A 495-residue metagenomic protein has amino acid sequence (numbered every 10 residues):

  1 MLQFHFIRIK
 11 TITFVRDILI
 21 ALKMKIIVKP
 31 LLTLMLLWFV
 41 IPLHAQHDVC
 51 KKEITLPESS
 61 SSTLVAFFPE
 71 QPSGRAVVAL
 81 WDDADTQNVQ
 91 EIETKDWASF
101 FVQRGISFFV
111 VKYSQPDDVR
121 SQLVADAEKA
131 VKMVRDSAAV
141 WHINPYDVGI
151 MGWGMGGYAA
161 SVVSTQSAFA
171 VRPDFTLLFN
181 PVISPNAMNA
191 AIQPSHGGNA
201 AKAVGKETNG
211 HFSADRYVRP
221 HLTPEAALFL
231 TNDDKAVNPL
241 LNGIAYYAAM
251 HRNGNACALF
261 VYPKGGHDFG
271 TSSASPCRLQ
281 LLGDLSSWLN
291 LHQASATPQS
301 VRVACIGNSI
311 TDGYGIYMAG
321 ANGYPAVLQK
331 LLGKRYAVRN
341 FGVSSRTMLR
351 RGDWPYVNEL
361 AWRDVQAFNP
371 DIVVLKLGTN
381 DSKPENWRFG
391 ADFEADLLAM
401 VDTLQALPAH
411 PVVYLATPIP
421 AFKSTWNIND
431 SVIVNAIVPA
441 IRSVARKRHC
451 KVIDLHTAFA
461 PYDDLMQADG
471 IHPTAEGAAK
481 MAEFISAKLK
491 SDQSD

Functional and structural regions predicted by a protein language model:
Q46-P72: N-terminal cap/lid segment of alpha/beta-hydrolase-fold proteins
V89-E91, D96, V111-N144, S272-L279: Catalytic nucleophile-loop/oxyanion-hole region of alpha/beta-hydrolase and closely related hydrolase-like folds
K129-I192, N209: Primarily recognizes the serine-hydrolase "nucleophile elbow" in alpha/beta-hydrolase and SGNH/GDSL folds
F175, I183-S184, K206-P239: The feature captures the conserved acid-bearing segment of alpha/beta-hydrolase catalytic domains
I244-Y247, H251-A296, A468-D469, A475: C-terminal catalytic histidine-bearing segment of alpha/beta-hydrolase fold enzymes
G266-S272, I316, I419-D495: Catalytic His-Asp segment of secreted/periplasmic serine-dependent ester chemistry enzymes
S300-A304, I310-L398, V432: Conserved SGNH/GDSL esterase-like catalytic core that processes O-acyl groups on lipids and polysaccharides
K376-N380, T403-N435: Active-site segments of SGNH/GDSL-like serine hydrolases that catalyze O-acetyl group transfer/hydrolysis on lipids
